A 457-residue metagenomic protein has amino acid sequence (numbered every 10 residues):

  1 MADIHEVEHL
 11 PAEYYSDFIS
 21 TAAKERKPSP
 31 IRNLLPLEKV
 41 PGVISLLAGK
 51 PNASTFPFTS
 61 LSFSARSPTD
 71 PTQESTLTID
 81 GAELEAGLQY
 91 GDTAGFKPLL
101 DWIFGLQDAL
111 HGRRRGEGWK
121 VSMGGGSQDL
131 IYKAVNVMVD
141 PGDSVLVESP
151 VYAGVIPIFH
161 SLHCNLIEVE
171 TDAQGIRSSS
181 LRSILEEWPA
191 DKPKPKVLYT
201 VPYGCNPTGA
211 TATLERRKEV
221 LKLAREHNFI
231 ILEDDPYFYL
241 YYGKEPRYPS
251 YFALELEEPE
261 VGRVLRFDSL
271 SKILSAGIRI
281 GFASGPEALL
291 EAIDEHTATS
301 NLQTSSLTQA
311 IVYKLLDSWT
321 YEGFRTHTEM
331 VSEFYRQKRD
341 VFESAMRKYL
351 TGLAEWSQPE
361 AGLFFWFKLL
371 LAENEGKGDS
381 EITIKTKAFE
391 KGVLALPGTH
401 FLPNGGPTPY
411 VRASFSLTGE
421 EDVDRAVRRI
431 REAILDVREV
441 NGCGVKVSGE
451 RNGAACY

Functional and structural regions predicted by a protein language model:
A2-P98, G105, E390-V393: N-terminal "arm"/small-domain region of PLP-dependent enzymes with the aminotransferase-like
S45-A48, E168, Y199-P202, L232-D235 (+6 more regions): Short beta-strand segments
N52-T59, N206-G209, Y239-Y242, L274-A276 (+4 more regions): Short catalytic/ligand-binding loop motif for oxyanion handling, primarily in non-cytosolic enzymes, centered on
T69-N228, L232, F238-P259, L265-S269 (+5 more regions): Conserved core of the PLP fold type I
G116-G118, Q358-F364, G406-T408: Short Gly/Ser/Thr- and Asp/Glu-enriched loop/turn motifs at secondary-structure junctions
L256-R336: Conserved core segment of the aminotransferase class I/II
G285, W366-G376, V393-R428, A433: Conserved PLP-binding active-site segment of the aspartate aminotransferase-like
T328-E343, L353-A372: Conserved glycine-rich beta-strand-loop-beta hairpin in the small C-terminal domain of fold type I
